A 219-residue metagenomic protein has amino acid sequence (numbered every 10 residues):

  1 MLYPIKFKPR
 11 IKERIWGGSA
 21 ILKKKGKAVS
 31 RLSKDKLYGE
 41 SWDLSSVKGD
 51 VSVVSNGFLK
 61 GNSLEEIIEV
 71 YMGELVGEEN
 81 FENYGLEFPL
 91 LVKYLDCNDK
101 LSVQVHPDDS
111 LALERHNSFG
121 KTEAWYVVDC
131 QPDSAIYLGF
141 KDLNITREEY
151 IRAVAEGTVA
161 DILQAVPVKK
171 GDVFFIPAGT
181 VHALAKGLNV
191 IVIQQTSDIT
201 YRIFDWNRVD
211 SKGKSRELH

Functional and structural regions predicted by a protein language model:
M1-I145, D205-H219: Transition-metal
G39, E149, V154-G157, D198 (+1 more regions): Residue-level signal for pocket-adjacent positions within structured domains
P89, K100, T122-A124, L163 (+2 more regions): Extracellular structured ligand-interaction cores
V103-H106, P167-K186, Q195: Conserved metal-binding segment of the jelly-roll/cupin
E123-W125, A183-N207: A short hydrophobic beta-strand segment most commonly corresponding to one strand of the jelly-roll/cupin
N144-F175: Active-site glycine-rich loop that binds ribose-phosphate moieties when present
V154, T158, A178, L188 (+1 more regions): Short, well-ordered alpha-helical segments in soluble proteins
